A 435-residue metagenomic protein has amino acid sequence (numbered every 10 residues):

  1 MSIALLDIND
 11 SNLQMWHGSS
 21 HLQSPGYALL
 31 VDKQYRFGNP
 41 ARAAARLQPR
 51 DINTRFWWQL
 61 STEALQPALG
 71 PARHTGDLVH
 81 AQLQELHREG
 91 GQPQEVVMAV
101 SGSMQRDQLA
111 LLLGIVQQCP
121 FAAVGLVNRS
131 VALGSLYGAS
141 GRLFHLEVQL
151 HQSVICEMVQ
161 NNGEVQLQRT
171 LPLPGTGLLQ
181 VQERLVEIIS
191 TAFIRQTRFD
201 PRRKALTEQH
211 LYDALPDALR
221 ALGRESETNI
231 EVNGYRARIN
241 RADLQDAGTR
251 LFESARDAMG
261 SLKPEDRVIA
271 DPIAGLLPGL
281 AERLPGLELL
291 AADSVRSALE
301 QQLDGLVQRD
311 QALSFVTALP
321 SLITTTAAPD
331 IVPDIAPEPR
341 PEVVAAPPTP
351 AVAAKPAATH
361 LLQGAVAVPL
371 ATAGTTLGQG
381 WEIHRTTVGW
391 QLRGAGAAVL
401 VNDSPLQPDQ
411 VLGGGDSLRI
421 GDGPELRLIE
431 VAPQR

Functional and structural regions predicted by a protein language model:
M1-V31, L136-Q168, L185, L215-A221 (+1 more regions): Gly/Thr-rich phosphate-binding beta-strand-loop-beta motif of the actin/hexokinase/Hsp70
S11-A99, S226: Conserved phosphate-binding loops in N-terminal lobes of ATP-dependent enzymes of the actin/Hsp70/sugar-kinase
P71-L83, G177-Q182, N240-F252, V295: Phosphate/oxyanion-binding active-site loops and adjacent basic polyanion-contact surfaces
L83-V96, R195-K204, F252-R267: Phosphate/pyrophosphate-binding loops at sites that engage ATP/ADP/AMP, CoA/4′-phosphopantetheine, polyphosphate
M98, S103-A192, P272-I273, E288-S297: Small-residue (GG/TT-enriched) beta-loop-alpha framework at ligand/catalytic clefts
Q160-R241, P272-L277: Phosphate-binding glycine-rich/basic clefts of nucleotide- and phosphate-handling proteins, predominantly
R220-A346, Q363, A371-Q379: Helical "lid/coupling" subdomains associated with nucleotide-phosphate turnover
V352-R435: Forkhead-associated
